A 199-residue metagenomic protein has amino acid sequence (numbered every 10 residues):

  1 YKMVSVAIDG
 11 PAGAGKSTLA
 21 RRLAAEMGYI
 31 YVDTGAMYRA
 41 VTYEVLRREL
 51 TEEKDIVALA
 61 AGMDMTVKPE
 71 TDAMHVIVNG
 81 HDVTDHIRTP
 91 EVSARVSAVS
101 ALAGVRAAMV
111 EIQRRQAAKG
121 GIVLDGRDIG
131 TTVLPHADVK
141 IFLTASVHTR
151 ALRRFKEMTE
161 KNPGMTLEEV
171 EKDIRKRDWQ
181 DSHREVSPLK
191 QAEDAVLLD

Functional and structural regions predicted by a protein language model:
S5: Walker A (P-loop) ATP-phosphate-binding motif of ABC ATPase nucleotide-binding domains
I8: Hydrophobic anchor at the beta1->P-loop junction of P-loop NTPases
G13: Walker A (P-loop) phosphate-binding loop of P-loop NTPases
K16: Conserved lysine of the Walker
L19: Hydrophobic positions on the alpha1 helix immediately C-terminal to the Walker A/P-loop
A25-P90: N-terminal phosphate/diphosphate-binding loop that engages ATP/GTP or pyrophosphate donors across diverse enzyme folds
K68-E70, Q113-K119, T131-T132, H136 (+1 more regions): Small-molecule kinase domains that catalyze NTP-dependent phosphoryl transfer to phosphate-bearing small molecules
T84-V96, S100-K161: ATP-dependent NMP and nucleoside kinases share a basic, alpha-helical "lid"
